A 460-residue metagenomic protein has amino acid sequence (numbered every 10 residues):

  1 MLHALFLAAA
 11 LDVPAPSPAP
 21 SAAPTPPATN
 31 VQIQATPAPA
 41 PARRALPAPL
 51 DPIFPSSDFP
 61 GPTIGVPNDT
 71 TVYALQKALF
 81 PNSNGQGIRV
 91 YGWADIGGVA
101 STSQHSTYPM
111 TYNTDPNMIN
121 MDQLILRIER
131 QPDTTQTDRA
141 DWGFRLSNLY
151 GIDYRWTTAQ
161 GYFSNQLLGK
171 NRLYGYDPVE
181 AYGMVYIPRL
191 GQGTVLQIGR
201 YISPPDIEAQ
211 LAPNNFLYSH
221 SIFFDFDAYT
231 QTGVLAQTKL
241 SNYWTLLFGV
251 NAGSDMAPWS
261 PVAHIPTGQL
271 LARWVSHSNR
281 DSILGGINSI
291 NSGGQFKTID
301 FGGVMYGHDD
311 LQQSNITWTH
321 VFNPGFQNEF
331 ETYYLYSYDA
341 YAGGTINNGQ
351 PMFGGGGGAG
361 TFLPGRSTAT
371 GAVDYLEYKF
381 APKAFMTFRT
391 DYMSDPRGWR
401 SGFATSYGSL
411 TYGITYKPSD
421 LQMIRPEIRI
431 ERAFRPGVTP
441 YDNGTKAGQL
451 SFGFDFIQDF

Functional and structural regions predicted by a protein language model:
M1-S106, M110, F460: N-terminal periplasmic/intermembrane-space "pro-region" immediately following the signal or transit peptide
A10, T134-T137, I152, I207 (+4 more regions): Enrichment for repetitive, rod-forming helical segments
I33, L46, N113, T157 (+2 more regions): Outer-membrane beta-barrel pore domains
K77, P81-T102, S106, T111-G253 (+5 more regions): Outer membrane beta-barrel
Q86, N117-L124, Y174-V179, A228-T232 (+5 more regions): Residues that define the transmembrane beta-barrel architecture of outer-membrane proteins
N215-Y218, G249-W259, G268, G293-G303: Active-site-proximal beta-alpha loop/turn segments in soluble metabolic enzymes
